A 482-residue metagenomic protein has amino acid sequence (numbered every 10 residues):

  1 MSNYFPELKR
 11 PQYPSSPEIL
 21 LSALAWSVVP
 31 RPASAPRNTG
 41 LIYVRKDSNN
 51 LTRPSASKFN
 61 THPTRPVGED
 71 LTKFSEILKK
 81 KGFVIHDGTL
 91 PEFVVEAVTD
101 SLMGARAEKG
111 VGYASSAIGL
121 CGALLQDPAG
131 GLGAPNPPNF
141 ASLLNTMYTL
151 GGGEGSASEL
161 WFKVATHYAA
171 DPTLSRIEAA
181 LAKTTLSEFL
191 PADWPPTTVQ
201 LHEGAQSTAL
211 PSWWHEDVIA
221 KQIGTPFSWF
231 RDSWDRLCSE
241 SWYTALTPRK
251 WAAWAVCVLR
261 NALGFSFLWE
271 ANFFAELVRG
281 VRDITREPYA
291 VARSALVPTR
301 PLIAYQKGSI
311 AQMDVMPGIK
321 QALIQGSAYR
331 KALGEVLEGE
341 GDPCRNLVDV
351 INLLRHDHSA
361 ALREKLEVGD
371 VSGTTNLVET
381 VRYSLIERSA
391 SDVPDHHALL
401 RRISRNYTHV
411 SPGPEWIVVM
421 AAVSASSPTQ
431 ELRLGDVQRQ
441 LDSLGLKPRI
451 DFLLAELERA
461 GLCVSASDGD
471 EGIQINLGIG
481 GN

Functional and structural regions predicted by a protein language model:
M1-A117: Charged, amphipathic alpha-helical stretches
P6-Q12, L434-P448: Short helix-coil junctions and helix-kink-helix linkers
F83-C257: Long, mid-chain structured domain cores
E216, A220-D349: Long, internal scaffold/assembly segments composed of regular secondary structure
Q325-P412: Long, low-complexity, charged/polar intrinsically disordered regions in eukaryotic proteins
E387-E415, A455-N482: Charged low-complexity interaction tracts in eukaryotic proteins
P412-E431: Positively charged, polyanion-binding regions of nucleic-acid-associated proteins
L444-R459: Short amphipathic alpha-helical interaction segments
